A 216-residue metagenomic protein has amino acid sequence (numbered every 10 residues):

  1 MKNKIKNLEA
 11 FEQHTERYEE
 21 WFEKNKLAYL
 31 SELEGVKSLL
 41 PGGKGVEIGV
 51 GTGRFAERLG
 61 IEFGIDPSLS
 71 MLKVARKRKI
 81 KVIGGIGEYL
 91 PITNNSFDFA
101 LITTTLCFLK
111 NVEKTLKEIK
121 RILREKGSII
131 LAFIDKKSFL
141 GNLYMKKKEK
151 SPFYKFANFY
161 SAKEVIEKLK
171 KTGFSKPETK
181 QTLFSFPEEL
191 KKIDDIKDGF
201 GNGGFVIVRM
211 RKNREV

Functional and structural regions predicted by a protein language model:
M1-P41, R54, L183, L190 (+1 more regions): Conserved class I S-adenosyl-L-methionine
V46-Y89: Class I SAM-dependent methyltransferase SAM/SAH-binding core
L101: A conserved beta-strand element that flanks and buttresses the S-adenosyl-L-methionine
T104-C107: Short catalytic micro-motifs in class I SAM-dependent methyltransferases
E113-E125: A short glycine-rich, Lys/Arg-flanked "PGG" loop and its adjoining helix->strand segment in the class I
S128-F156: Conserved class I S-adenosyl-L-methionine
F156-K180: Short alpha-helix
F174-F205: Conserved catalytic loop of SAM-dependent methyltransferase domains
